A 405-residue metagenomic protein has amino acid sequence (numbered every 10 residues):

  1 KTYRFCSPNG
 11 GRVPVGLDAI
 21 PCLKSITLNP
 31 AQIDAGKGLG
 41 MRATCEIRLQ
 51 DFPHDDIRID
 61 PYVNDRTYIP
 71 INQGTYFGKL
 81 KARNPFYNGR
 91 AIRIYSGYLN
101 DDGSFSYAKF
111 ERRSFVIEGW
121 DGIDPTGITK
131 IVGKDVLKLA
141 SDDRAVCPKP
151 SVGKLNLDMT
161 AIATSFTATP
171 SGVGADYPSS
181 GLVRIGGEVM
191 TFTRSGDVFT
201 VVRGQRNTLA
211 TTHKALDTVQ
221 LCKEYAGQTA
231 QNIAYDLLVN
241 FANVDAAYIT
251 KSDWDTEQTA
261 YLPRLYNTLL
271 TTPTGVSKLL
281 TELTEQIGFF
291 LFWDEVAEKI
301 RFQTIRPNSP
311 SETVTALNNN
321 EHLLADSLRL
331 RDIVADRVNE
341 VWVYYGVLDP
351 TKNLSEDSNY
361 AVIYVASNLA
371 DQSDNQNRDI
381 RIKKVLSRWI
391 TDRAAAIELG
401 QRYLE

Functional and structural regions predicted by a protein language model:
T2-C6, V13-N64, N72-Y76, A82-E111 (+3 more regions): C-terminal extracytoplasmic interaction modules
G119-I128, R194-N207: Short, conserved beta-turn/loop elements at beta-strand boundaries and strand-helix junctions
T211-H213: Low-complexity, intrinsically disordered regulatory regions of transcription factors
